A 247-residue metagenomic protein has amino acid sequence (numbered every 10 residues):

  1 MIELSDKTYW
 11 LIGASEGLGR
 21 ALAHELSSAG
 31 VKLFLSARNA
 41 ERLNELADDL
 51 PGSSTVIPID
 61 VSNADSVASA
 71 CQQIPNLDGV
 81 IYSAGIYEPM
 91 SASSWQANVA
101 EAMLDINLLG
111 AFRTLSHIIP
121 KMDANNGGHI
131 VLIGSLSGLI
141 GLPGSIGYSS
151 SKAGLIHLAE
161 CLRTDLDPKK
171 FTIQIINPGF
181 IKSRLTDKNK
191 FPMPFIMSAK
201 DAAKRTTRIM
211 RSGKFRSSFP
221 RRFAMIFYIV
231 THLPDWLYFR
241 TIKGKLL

Functional and structural regions predicted by a protein language model:
S15-E16: Conserved glycine-rich cofactor-binding loop
V31-L46: Conserved glycine-rich Rossmann-like NAD(P)H-binding loop of the short-chain dehydrogenase/reductase
L50-D65: Rossmann-fold cofactor-recognition segment
S91-L104: Substrate-binding pocket helix/loop in short-chain dehydrogenase/reductase
L115, S151: Active-site helix of classical SDR
S135: Residue(s) in the substrate-gating loop at a strand-loop-helix junction that position the organic substrate next
I175, F191-I226: C-terminal helical subdomain
